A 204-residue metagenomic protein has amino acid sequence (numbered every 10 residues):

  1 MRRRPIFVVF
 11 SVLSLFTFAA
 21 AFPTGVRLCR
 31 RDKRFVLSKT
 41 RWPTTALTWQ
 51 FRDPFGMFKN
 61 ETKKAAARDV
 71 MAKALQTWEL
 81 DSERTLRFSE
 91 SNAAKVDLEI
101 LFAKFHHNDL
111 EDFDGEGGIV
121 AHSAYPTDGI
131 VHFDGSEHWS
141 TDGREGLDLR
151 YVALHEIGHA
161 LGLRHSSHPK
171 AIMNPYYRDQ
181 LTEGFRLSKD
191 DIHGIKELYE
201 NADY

Functional and structural regions predicted by a protein language model:
R2-Y204: Zinc-dependent metalloendopeptidases
